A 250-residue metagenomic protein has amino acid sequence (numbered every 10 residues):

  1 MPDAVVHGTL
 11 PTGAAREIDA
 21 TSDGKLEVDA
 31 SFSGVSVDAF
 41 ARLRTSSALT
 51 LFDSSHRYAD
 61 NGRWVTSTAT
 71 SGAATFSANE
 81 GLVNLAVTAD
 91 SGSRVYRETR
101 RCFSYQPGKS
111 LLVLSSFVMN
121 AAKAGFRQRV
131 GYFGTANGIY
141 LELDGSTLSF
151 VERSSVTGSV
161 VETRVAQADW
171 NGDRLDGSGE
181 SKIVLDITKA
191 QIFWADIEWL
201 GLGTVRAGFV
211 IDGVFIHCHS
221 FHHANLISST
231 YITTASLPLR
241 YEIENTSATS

Functional and structural regions predicted by a protein language model:
M1-T68: Extended, low-complexity segments enriched in Ser/Thr/Gly and acidic residues that occur primarily in surface-exposed
R16-A20, S71-A78, I139-L143, T163-A168: Short, exposed beta-strand/loop patches in secreted or surface proteins that constitute
F32-S47, A224-S250: Ligand-recognition surfaces built from glycine- and aromatic
L85-T163: Secretory/extracellular carbohydrate-interaction modules and structurally similar beta-sandwich "look-alikes"
L114-V118, D196-E198, G208, E242: Residue-level recognition of well-ordered beta-strand positions that form the cores of beta-sheet-rich folds across
G131-G134, R206-H219: Amphipathic alpha-helical scaffolding segments
G158-I192: Short, aromatic/His-centered strand-loop micro-motif at the edge of beta-sheets
T188-T204, V210-D212: Localized edge beta-strand/strand-to-loop motifs within extracellular or lumenal beta-rich domains
